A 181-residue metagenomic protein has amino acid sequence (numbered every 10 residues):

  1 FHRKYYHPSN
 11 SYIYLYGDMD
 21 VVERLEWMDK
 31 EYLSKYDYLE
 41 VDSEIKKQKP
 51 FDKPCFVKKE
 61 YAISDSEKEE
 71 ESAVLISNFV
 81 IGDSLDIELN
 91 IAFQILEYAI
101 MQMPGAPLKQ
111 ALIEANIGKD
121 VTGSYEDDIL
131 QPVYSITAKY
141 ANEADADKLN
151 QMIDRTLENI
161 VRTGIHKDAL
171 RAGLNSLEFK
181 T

Functional and structural regions predicted by a protein language model:
F1-F51, D65-F93, Y98-T181: Charge-rich, well-structured scaffold segments of protease-associated domains
D52-K58: Intrinsically disordered, low-complexity regulatory segments
Y61: A conserved beta-turn-beta hairpin within the catalytic core of GNAT-like acetyltransferases that forms part
